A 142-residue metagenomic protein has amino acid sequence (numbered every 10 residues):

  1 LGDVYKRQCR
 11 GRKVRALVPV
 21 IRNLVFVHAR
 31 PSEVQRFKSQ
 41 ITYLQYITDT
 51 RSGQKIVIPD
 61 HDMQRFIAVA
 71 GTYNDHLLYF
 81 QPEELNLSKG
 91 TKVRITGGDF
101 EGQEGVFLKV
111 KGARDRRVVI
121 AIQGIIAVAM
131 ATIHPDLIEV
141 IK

Functional and structural regions predicted by a protein language model:
L1-Y5: Short, small-residue-biased leader/transition segments that mark boundaries at the very start of proteins
K6-L17: Short, charge-patterned binding micro-sites
P19-P59: Ordered, amphipathic secondary-structure segments that act as subunit-interaction surfaces in large macromolecular
T50-K89: Mixed-charge, Lys/Arg-rich low-complexity intrinsically disordered regions
G102-V110: Short beta-strand-centered aromatic/proline hotspots
V119-A121, I126-L137: A short macromolecule-binding patch
